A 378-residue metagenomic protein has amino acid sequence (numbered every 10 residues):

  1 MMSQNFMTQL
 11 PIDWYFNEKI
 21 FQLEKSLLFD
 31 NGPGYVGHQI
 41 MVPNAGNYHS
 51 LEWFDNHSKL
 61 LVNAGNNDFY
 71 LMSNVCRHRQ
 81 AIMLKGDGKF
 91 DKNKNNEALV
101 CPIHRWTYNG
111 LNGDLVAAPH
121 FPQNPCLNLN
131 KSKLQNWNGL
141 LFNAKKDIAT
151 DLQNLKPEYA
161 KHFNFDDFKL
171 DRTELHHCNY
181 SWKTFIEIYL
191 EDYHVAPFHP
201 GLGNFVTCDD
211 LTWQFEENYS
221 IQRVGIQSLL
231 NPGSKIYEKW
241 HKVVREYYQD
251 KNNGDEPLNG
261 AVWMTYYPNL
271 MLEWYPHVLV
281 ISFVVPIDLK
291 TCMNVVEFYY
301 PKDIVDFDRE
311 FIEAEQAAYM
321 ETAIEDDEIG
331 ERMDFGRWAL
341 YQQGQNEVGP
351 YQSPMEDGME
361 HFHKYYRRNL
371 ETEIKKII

Functional and structural regions predicted by a protein language model:
M1-I12, D166: Short, contiguous pre-domain boundary segments
F6, L10, L111, F198: Glycine-rich, flexible loop/turn motifs
L10, W14-F54, S58-L60: Non-catalytic accessory segments flanking enzyme active sites
I12, F16-N17, D30-N31, H38 (+5 more regions): Generic structural "secondary-structure junction" signal
F29-P33, A81, H194: Generic structural signal for secondary-structure transition and capping sites
N31-V36, P43-N44, D114-H120, W263-P268: Short Pro/Gly-enriched beta-strand edge/turn motifs at strand-loop
M41-K146, N154-E158, E256: Rieske [2Fe-2S] iron-sulfur-binding domain
N63, D68, N74, K133-Q135 (+1 more regions): C-terminal catalytic domain of Rieske-type non-heme iron oxygenases
